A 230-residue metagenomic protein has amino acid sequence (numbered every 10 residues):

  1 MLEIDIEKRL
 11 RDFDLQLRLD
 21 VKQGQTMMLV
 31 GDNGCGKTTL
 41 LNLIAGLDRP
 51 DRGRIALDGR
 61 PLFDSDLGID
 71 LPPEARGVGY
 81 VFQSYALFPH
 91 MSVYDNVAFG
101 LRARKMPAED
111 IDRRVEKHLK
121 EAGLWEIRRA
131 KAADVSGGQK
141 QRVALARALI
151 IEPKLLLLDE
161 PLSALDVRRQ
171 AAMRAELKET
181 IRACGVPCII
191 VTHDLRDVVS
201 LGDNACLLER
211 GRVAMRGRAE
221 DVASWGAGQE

Functional and structural regions predicted by a protein language model:
R60-S65, R102, E109-I127, K178-R182: Conserved ABC ATPase "signature" region
M91-F99: Short coil-to-helix segment of the ABC ATPase nucleotide-binding domain corresponding to the Q-loop/switch region
K131-V135, Q139: Conserved ABC ATPase signature
I150-K154: A short, proline-enriched helix->beta-strand linker immediately N-terminal to the Walker B motif in ABC-type P-loop
L156-E160: Catalytic Walker B motif of ABC-type/P-loop ATPase nucleotide-binding domains
G185-V191: Conserved H-loop
R210-G211: Conserved ABC ATPase "signature" C-loop
